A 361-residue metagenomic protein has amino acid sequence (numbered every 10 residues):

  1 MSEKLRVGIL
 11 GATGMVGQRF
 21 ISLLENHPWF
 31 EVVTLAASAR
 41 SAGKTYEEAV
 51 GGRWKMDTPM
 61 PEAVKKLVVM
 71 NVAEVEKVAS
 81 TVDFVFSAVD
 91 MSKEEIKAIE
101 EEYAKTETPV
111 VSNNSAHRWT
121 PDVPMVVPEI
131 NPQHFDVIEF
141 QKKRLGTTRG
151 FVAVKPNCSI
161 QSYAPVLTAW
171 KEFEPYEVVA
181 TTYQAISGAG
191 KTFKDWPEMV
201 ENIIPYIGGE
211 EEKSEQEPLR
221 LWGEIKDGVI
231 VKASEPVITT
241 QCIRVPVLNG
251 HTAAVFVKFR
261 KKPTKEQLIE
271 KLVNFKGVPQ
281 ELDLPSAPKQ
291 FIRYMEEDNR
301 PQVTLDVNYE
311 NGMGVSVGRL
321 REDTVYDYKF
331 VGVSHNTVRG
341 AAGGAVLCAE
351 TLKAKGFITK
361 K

Functional and structural regions predicted by a protein language model:
S2-P205, V237, Y309, S316 (+2 more regions): N-terminal Rossmann-like NAD(P) cofactor-binding subdomain of oxidoreductases, focused on the glycine-rich
S187-K361: Charged docking surfaces used in two-component/phosphorelay signaling
